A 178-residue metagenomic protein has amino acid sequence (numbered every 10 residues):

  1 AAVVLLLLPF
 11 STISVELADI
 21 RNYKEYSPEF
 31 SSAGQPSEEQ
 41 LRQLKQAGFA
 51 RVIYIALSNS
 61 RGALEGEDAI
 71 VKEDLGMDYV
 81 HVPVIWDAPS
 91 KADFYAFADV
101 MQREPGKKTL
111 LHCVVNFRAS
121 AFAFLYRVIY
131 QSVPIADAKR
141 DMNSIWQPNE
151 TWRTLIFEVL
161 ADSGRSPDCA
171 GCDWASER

Functional and structural regions predicted by a protein language model:
A1-V4: Sec-dependent N-terminal signal peptides
L7-T109, A121-R178: Cys-dependent protein tyrosine phosphatase-like superfamily
C113: Short cysteine clusters
N116: Substrate/cofactor-recognition hotspot
